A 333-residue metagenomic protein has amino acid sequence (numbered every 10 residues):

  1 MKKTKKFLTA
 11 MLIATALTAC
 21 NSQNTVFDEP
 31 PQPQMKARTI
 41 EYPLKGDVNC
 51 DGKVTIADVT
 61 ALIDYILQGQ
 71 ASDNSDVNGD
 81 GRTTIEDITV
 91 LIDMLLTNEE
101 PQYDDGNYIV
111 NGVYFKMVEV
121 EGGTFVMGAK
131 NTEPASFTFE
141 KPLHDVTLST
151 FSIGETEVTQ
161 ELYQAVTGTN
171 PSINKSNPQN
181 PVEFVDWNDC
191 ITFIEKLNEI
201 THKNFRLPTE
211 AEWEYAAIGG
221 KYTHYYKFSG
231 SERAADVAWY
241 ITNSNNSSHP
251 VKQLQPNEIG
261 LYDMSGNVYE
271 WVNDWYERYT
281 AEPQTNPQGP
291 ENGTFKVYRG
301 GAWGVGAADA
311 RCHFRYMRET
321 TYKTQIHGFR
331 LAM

Functional and structural regions predicted by a protein language model:
K2-L8: Bacterial N-terminal signal peptides that target proteins for export
A10-T18: Bacterial N-terminal signal peptides
C20-Q102, S172-K175: Cellulosome-associated attachment modules in secreted, modular CAZymes
I56-D64, I85-D93, E155-T167, E183-K196 (+3 more regions): Short, solvent-exposed alpha-helical surface patches in non-cytosolic proteins
V59-S72, I92-P101, F151, V158 (+4 more regions): Short capping motifs at secondary-structure boundaries
V110-S172, D186-N188, S265-G266, L331: A short glycine-rich, aromatic-capped structural motif
V126, N131, S176, F184-H313 (+2 more regions): Functional-site microenvironments in short loops/helix caps that host divalent-cation chemistry
T324-M333: Short, structured beta-strand segments at or near domain termini in extracellular proteins/domains
